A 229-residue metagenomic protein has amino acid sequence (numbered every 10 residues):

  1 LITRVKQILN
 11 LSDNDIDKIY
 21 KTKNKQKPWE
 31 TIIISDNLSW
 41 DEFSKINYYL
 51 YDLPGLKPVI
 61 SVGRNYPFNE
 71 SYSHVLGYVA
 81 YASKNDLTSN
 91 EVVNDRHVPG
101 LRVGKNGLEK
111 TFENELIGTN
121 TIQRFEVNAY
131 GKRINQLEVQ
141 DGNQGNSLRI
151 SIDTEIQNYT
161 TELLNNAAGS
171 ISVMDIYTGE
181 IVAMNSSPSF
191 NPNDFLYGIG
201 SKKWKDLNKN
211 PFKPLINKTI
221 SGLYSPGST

Functional and structural regions predicted by a protein language model:
L1, M174-V182: Short, glycine-anchored, charge-dense loop/turn motifs used at functional sites
L1-S170, N185, F190-K218: Extracytoplasmic/periplasmic proteins that interact with beta-lactams or build/remodel peptidoglycan
I220-T229: Gly/Ser-rich catalytic serine loop of serine hydrolases
